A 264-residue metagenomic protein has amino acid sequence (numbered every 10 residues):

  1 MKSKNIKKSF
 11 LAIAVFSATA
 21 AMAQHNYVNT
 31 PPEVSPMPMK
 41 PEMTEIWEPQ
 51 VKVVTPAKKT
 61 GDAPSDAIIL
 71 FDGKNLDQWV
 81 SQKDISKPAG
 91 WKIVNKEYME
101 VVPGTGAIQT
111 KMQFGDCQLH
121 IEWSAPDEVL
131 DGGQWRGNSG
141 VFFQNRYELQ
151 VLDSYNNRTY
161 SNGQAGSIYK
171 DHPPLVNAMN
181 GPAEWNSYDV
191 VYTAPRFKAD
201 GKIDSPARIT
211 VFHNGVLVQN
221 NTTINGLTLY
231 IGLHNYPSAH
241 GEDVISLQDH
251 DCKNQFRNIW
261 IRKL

Functional and structural regions predicted by a protein language model:
K2-L11: Bacterial N-terminal signal peptides that target proteins for export
Q24-L264: Carbohydrate-interacting regions of secretory-pathway proteins
